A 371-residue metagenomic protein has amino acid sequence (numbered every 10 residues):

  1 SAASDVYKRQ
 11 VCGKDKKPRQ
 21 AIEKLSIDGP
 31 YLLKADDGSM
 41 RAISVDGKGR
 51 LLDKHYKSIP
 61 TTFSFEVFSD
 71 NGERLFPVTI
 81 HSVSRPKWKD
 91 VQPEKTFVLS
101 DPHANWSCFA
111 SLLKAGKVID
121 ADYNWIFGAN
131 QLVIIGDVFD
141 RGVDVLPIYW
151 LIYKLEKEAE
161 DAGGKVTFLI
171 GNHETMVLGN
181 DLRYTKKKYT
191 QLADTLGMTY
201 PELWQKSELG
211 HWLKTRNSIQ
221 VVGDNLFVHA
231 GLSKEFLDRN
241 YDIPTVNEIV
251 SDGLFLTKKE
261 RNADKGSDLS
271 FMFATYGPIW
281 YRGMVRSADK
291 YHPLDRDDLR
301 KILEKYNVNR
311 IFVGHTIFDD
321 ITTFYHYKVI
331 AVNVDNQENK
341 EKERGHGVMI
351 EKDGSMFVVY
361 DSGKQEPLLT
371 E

Functional and structural regions predicted by a protein language model:
A2-Y7: Short, small-residue-biased leader/transition segments that mark boundaries at the very start of proteins
T61-I148: N-terminal active-site segment of His-dependent metallophosphoesterases
V83-Q92, Y123-I126, E160-D161, S218-Q220 (+2 more regions): A short acidic-Thr-Gly-centered motif at the start of a beta-strand
L99-S100, L132-G136, T167-G171, V228 (+3 more regions): Active-site neighborhood of phospho(di)ester-bond hydrolases with catalytic His/Asp-centered motifs
N105-W106, D140-V143, E174-G179, K234 (+2 more regions): Active-site environment of divalent metal-dependent phosphoester hydrolases
R141-F227, L232-I243: Active-site neighborhood of divalent metal-dependent phosphoester bond hydrolases
A193-T195, N217, N225-D295, L299: Active-site-proximal loop/helix segment associated with metal-binding centers of metalloenzymes
V329-E371: Binuclear metal-dependent phosphoesterase catalytic core
